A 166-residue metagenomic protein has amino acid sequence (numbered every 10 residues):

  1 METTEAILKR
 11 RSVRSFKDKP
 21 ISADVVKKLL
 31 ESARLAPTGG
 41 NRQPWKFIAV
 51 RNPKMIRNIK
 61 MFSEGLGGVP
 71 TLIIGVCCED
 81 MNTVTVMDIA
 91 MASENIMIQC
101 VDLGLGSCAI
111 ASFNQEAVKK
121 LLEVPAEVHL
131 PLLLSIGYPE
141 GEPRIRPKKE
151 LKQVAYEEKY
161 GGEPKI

Functional and structural regions predicted by a protein language model:
M1-E2: Charged, compositionally biased N-terminal leader segments and the immediate start of the first structured element
E5-P20, V25, L133-I166: C-terminal helix-cap and adjacent tail motif
D24-A90: Glycine/small-residue-rich phosphate/adenosyl-binding loop
A33, I74, D80-L121: Small-aliphatic-rich amphipathic alpha-helix that forms the alpha element of a beta-alpha
K46, F113-Q115, L132: Residue-level "edge-of-site" marker
L72, L103, L130-L132: Generic beta-strand structural signal
K120-A126, P143-R146: Short proline/glycine-enriched turn/loop segments at secondary-structure junctions
